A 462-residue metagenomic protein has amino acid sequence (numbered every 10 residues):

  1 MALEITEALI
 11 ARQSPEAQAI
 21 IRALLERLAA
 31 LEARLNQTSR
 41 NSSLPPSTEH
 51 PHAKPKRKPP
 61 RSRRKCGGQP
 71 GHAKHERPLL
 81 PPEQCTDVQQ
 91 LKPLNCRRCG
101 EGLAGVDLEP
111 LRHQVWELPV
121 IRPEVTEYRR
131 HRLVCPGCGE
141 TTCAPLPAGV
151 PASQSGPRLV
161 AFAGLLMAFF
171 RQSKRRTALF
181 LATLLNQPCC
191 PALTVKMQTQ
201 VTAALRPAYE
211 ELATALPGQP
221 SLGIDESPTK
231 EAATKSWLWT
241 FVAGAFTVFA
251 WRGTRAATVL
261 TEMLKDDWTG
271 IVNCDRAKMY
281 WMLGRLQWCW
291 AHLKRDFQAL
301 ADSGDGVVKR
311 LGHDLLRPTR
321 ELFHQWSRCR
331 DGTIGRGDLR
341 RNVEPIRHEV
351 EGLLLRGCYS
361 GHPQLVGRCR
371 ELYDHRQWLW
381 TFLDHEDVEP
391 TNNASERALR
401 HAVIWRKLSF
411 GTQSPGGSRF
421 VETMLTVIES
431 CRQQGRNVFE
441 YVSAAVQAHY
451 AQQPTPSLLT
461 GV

Functional and structural regions predicted by a protein language model:
M1-Q154, V195, I224, K230 (+1 more regions): Short, flexible loop/hinge motifs at secondary-structure junctions
E4, A30, K74-E76, P93 (+1 more regions): Catalytic center-proximal scaffold of phosphoryl-transfer enzymes
